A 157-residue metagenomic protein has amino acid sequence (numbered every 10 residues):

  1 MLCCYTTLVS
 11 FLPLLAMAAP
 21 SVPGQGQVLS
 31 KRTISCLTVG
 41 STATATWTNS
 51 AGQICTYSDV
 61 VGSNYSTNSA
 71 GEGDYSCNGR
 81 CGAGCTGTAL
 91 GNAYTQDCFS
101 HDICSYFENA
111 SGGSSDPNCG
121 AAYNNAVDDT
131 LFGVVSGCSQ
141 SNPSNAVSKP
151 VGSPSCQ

Functional and structural regions predicted by a protein language model:
M1-S30: Fungal secretory targeting signals
A19-Q157: Extended terminal accessory/targeting regions
